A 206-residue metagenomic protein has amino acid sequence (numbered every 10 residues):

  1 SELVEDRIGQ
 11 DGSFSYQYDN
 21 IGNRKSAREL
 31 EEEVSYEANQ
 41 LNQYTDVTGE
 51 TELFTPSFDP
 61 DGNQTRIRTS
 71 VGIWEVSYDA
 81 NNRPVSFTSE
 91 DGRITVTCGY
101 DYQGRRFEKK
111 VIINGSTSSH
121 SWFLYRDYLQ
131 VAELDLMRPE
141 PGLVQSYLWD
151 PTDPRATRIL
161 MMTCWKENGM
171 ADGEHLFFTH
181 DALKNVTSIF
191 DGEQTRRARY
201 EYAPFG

Functional and structural regions predicted by a protein language model:
S1-S26, T55-L124, P151-G206: Residue-level markers of secondary-structure register and packing in elongated scaffolds
G12-V47, Y125-L136: Structured, non-catalytic alpha/beta "coupling" segments that mediate domain-domain communication and provide generic
L41, S146-Y147, P151-D153: Extended, non-globular alpha-helical segments
E50-T51: Short, solvent-exposed loop/edge segments of extracellular or virion-exposed proteins
E140-P141: Surface-exposed ligand-recognition segments of extracellular binding domains, strongest in the long/variable loop
